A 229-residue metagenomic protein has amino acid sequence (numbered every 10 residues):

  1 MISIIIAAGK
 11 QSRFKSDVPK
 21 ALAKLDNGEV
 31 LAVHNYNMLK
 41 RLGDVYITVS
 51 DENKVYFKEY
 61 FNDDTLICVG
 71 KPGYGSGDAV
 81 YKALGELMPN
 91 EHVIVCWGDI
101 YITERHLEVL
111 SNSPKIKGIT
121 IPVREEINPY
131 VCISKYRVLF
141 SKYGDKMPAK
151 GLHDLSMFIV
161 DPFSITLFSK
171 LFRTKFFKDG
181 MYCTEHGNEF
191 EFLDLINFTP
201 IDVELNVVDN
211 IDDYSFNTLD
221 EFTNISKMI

Functional and structural regions predicted by a protein language model:
I2-I5, R13, E29-W97, I102-L107: Conserved N-terminal catalytic core of the sugar/cofactor nucleotidyltransferase
S3, G151-I229: Conserved alpha/beta core of the MobA/IspD/sugar-nucleotide pyrophosphorylase nucleotidyltransferase superfamily
I4-A8, K24: A conserved hydrophobic helix/loop-capping motif in glycosyltransferases and polysaccharide synthases
G9, D99, E125, T218: Active-site glycine-centered loops adjacent to acidic/histidine catalytic or metal-binding residues that shape
K10-S16, Y56-F57, L167-S169: Short acidic/His/Gly/Ser-rich catalytic and metal-binding motifs that mark active-site loops of diverse hydrolases
V18-K24: Short glycine-enriched, charge-decorated loop/helix-capping segments at active-site entrances that position
K71-S76, I127-P129, I211-Y214: A short acidic, often aromatic-flanked loop/helix-cap motif at beta-alpha or helix-coil junctions that lines enzyme
T103-Y182: Conserved core of the sugar-phosphate nucleotidyltransferase
